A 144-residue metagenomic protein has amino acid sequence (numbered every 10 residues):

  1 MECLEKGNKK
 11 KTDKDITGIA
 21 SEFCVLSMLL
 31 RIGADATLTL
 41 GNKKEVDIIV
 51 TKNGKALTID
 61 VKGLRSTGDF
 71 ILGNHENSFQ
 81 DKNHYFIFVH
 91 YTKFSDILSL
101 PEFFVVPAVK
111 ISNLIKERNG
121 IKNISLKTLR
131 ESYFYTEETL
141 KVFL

Functional and structural regions predicted by a protein language model:
M1-K44, I49-L144: Mixed-charge (Asp/Glu-Lys/Arg
